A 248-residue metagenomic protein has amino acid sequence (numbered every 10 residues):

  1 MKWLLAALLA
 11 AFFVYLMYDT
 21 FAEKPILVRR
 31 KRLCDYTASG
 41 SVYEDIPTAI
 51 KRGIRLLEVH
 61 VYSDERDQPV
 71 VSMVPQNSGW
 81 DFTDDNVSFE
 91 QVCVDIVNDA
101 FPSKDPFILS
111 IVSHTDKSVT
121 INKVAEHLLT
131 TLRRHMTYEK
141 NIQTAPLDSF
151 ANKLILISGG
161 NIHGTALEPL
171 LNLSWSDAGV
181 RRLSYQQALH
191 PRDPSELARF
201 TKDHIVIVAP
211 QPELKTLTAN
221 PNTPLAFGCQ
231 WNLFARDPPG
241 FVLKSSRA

Functional and structural regions predicted by a protein language model:
M1-L56, S63-A248: Long, acidic (Asp/Glu-rich), low-complexity accessory segments flanking structured domains
